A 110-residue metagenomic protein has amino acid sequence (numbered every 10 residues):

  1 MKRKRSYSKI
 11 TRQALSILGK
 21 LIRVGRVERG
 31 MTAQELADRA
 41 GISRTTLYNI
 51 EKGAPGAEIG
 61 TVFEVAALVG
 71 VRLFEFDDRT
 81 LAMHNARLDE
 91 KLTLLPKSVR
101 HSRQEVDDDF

Functional and structural regions predicted by a protein language model:
K2-E28: A short, Lys/Arg-rich alpha-helix, primarily the initiator
K20-E35, E64, L95-R100: Short basic helix-loop element that most often maps to the first helix and adjoining turn of HTH DNA-binding modules
G30-Y48: Short alpha-helical DNA-recognition segment
G41-T45, T61, F76-R79: Intrinsically disordered, low-complexity regulatory segments
G60-E75: DNA major-groove recognition helix of helix-turn-helix/homeodomain DNA-binding modules
F76-F110: Short, charged recognition helix plus adjacent turn of helix-turn-helix-like nucleic-acid-binding domains
